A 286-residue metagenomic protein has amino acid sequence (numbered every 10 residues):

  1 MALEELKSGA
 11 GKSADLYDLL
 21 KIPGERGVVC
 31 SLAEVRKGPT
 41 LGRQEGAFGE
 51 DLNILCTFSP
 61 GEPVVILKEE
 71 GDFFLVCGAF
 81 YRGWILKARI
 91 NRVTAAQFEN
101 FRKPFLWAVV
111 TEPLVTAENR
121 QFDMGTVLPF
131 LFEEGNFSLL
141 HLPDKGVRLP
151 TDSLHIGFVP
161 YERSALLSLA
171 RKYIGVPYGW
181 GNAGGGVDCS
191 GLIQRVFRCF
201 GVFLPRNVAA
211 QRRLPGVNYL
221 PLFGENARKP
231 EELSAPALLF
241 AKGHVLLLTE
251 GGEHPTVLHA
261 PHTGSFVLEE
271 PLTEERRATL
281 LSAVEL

Functional and structural regions predicted by a protein language model:
M1-E70, C77-V115, Q121-V127, L131-S168 (+1 more regions): Boundary regions of SH3-family modules and the immediately adjacent low-complexity/disordered segments in eukaryotic
G46, A88-L106, T116, L248-L286: Aromatic- and glycine-rich peptidoglycan recognition patches
A47-L52, P113-E118, G216-P230: Short alpha-helix capping/helix-loop boundary micro-motifs
S153-G157, G175-G184: Second-shell loop/turn segments in exported
A170, W180-V208: Active-site nucleophilic cysteine motif
Y173, V187, A241-G243: Short, solvent-exposed loop/turn segments at the edges of secondary structure
P177-W180, R195, L214-V217: Functional transmembrane alpha-helices
L204-T273: ...with weaker cross-activation on analogous glycine-rich loops/strands in unrelated enzymes
